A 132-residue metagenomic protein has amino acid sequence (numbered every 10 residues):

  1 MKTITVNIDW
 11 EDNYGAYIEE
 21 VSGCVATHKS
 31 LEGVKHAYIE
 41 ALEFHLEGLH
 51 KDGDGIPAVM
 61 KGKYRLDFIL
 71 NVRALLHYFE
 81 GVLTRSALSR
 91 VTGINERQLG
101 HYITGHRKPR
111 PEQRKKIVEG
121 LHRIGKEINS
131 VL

Functional and structural regions predicted by a protein language model:
M1-E11: N-terminal segment of the canonical double-stranded RNA-binding domain
M1-T3, I39-R97, H101-I103, R107-E112 (+1 more regions): Short, charged, surface-exposed hinge/linker loops at domain edges that act as mobile lids or interdomain connectors
A16-Y17: Short beta-strand motif preference
V21-G33: A short, exposed loop/beta-hairpin motif centered on an aromatic-Gly-Thr core
S30-L42: Short, well-ordered alpha-helical segments
V34, R114-V118: Hydrophobic micro-packing sites on short alpha-helices
G120-E127: Residue cluster at the C-terminal edge of the helix-turn-helix DNA-binding motif
